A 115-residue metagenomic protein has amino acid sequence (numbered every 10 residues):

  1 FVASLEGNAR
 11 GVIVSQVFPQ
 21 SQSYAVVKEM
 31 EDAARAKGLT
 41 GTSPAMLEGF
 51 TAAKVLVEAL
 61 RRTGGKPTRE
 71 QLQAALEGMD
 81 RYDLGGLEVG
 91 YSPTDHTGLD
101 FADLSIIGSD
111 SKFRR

Functional and structural regions predicted by a protein language model:
F1-R115: Extracytosolic ligand-binding ectodomains
